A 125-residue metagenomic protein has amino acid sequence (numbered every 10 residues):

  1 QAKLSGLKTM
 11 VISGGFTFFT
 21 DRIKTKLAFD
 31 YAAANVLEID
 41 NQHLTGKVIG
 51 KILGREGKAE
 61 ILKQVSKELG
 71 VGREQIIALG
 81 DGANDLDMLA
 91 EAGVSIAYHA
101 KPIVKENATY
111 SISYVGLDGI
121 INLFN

Functional and structural regions predicted by a protein language model:
Q1-N125: C-terminal cap/substrate-recognition subdomain and adjoining C-terminal extension of metal-dependent phosphatase-like
